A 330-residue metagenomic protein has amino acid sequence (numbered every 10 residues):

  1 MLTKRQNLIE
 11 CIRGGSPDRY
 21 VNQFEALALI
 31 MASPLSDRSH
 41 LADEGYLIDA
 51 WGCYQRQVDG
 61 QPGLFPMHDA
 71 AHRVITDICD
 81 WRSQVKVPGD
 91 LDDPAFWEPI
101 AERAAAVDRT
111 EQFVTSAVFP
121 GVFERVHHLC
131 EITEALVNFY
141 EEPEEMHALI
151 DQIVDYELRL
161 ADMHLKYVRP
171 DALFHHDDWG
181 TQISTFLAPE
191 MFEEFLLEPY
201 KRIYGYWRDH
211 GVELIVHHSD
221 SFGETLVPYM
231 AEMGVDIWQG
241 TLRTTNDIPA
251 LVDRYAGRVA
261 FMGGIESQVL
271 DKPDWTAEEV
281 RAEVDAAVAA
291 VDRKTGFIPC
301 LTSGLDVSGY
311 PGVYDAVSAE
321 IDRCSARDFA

Functional and structural regions predicted by a protein language model:
M1-F24, I48, K86-A330: Active-site loop segments of alpha/beta catalytic cores
R13-G15, R19-V58: N-terminal accessory/capping or targeting/presequence segment of soluble
S33-D37, D59-A70, H128, L187-A188 (+1 more regions): Short aromatic-enriched loop/helix-cap "lid" or pocket-rim segments at secondary-structure transitions that line
Y46-F96, A106-F113: A contiguous, low-structure linker/loop signature
